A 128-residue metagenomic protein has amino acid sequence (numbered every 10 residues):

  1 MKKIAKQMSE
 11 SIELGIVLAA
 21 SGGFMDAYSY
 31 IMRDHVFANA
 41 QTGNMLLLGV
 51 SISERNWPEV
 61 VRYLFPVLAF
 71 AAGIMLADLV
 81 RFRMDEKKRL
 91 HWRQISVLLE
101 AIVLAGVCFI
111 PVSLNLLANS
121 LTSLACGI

Functional and structural regions predicted by a protein language model:
K2-I128: Alpha-helical transmembrane segments of multi-pass membrane proteins
